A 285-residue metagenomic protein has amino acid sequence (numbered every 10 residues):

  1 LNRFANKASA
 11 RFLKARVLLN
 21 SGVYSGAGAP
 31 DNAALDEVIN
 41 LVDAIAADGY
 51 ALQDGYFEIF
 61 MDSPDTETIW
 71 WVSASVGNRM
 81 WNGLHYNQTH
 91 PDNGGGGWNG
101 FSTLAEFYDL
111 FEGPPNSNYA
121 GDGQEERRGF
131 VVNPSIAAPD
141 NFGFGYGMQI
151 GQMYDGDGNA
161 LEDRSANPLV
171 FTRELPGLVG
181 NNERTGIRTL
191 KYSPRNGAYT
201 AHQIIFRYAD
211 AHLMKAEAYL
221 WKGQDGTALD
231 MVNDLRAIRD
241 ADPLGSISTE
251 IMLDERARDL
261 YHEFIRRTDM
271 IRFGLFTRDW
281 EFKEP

Functional and structural regions predicted by a protein language model:
L1-E112, N116, Y219, Q224-D240 (+2 more regions): Aromatic-residue-lined binding/catalytic grooves and analogous aromatic/hydrophobic interfacial grooves in multimeric
A47, A51-H212, F276-P285: Elongated scaffold/linker segments in the mid-to-C-terminal portions of large proteins
E125-E126, R207, R236-R239, R256: Short, cationic motifs built from Arg/Lys/His that form the positively charged side of catalytic pockets
F206, L253, Y261-H262: A structural signal for short secondary-structure junctions
